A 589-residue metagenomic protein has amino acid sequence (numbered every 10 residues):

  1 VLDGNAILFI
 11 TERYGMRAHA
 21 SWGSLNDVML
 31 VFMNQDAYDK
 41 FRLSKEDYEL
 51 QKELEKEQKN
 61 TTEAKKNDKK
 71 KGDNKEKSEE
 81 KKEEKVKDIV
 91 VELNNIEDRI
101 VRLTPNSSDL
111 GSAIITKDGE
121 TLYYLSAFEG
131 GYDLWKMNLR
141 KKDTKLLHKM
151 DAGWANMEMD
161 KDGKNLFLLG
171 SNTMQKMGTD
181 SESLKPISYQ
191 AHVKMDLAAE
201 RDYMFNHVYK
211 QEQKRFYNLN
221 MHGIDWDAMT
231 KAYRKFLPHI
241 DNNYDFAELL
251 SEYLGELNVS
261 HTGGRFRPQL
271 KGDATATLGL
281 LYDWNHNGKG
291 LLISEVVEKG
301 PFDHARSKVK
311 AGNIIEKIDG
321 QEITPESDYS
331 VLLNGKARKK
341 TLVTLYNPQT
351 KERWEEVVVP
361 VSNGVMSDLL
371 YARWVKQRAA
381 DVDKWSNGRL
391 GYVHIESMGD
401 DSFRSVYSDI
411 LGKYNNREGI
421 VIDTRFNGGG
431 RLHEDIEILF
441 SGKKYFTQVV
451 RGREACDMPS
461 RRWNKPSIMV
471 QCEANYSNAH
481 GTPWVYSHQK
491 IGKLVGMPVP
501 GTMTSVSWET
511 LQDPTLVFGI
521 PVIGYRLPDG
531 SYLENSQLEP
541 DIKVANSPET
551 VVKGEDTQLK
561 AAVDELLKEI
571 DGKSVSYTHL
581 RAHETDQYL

Functional and structural regions predicted by a protein language model:
V1-E80, S126-D133, S171-Q175, K194-L197: A flexible loop/linker signature enriched in serine peptidases of the S9 family
F32-Q58, V90-S108, L139-G153, E182-L197: Multi-bladed beta-propeller domains
R215, E316, Q321-E322, E326-D513 (+2 more regions): Cleft-lining beta-strand/loop regions that shape enzyme active-site pockets
K231-L278, K336, L345-K351, V359-L370: Interdomain regulatory linker/hinge segments that flank or connect interaction modules in polarity/junction/synaptic
D273-P325, D400, I523: PDZ/PDZ-like domain segments forming the peptide/carboxylate-binding groove, activating on the N-terminal beta-strands
T578-T585: Conserved small/polar residues in nucleotide/adenosyl-binding loops
